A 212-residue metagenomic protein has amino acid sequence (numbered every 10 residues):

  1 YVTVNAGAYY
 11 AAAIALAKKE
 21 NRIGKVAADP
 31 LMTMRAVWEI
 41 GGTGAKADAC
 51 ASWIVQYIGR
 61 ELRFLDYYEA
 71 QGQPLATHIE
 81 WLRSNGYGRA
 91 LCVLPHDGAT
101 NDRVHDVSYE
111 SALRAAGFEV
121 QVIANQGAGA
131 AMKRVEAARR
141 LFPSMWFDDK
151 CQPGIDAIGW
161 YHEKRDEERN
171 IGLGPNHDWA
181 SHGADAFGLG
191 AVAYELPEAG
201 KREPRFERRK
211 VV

Functional and structural regions predicted by a protein language model:
Y1-G41: ATPase catalytic-site recognition across NTP-hydrolyzing enzymes
L31-V55, L62-Y68: A conserved active-site cap/scaffold subdomain adjacent to cofactor or substrate pockets
G42, Y57-G59, A191, E195: Hydrophobic/aromatic-lined pockets within catalytic cores
K46, D102, V192: Active-site-proximal flexible loops/turns
C50, A90, A184: Residue-level detector of short, conserved catalytic/binding motifs and their immediate flanks
W53-N176, P197-V212: Mg2+-dependent endonuclease catalytic cores in nucleic-acid-processing enzymes, primarily RNase H-like
H177-E198: Acidic, Mg2+-coordinating catalytic module of metal-dependent nucleases/exonucleases that use a two-metal-ion mechanism
